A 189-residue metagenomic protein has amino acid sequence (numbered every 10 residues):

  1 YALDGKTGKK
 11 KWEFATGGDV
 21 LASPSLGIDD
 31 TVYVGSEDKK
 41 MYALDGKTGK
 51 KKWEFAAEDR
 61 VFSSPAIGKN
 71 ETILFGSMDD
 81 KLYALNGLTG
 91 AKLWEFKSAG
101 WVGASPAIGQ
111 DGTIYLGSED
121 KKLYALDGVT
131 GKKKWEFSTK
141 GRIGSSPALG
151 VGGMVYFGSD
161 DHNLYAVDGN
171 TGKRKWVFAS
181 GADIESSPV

Functional and structural regions predicted by a protein language model:
Y1-V189: Extracytoplasmic/lumenal domain signature
